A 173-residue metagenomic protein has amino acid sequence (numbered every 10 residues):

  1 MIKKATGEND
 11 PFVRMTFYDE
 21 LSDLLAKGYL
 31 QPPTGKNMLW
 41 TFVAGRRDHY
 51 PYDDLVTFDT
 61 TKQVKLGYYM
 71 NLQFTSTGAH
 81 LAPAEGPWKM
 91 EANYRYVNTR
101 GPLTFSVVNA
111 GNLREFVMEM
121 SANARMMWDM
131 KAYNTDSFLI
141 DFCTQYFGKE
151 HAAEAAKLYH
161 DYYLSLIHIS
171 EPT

Functional and structural regions predicted by a protein language model:
M1-K62, S170: Gly/Pro-rich turn-and-neighbor structural signature
R14, N37-W40, L66-Y69, T104-V107: Structural recognition of the beta-strand scaffold that forms the well-ordered cores of secreted hydrolase catalytic
E20-L25, G45-H49, Q73-G78, S106 (+1 more regions): Flexible loop/turn segments at secondary-structure boundaries
G28-L30, P51-D53, H80-P83, E119-M120 (+2 more regions): Surface-exposed beta-strand edges and their flanking turn/coil or helix-capping segments
P33-K36, V56-T60, E85-M90, A124-M127: Short, low-complexity, polar/charged sequence segments that are solvent-exposed and flexible
K62-E85: Active-site clefts of carbohydrate-active enzymes
G86-Y163: Substrate-binding cleft of secreted/luminal carbohydrate-active enzymes
I167-T173: Residue-level detector of conserved catalytic or cofactor/ligand-binding positions in enzyme active sites
